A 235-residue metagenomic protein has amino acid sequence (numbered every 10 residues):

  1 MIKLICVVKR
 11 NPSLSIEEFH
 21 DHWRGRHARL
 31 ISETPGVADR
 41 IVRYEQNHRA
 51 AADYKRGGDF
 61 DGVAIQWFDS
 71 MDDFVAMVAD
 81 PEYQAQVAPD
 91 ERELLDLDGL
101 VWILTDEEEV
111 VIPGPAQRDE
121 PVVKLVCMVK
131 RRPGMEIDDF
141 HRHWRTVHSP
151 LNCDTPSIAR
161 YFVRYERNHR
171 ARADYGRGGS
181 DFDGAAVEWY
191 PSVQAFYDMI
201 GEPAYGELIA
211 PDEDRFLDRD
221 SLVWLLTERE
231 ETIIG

Functional and structural regions predicted by a protein language model:
M1-G235: Macromolecular interaction modules
